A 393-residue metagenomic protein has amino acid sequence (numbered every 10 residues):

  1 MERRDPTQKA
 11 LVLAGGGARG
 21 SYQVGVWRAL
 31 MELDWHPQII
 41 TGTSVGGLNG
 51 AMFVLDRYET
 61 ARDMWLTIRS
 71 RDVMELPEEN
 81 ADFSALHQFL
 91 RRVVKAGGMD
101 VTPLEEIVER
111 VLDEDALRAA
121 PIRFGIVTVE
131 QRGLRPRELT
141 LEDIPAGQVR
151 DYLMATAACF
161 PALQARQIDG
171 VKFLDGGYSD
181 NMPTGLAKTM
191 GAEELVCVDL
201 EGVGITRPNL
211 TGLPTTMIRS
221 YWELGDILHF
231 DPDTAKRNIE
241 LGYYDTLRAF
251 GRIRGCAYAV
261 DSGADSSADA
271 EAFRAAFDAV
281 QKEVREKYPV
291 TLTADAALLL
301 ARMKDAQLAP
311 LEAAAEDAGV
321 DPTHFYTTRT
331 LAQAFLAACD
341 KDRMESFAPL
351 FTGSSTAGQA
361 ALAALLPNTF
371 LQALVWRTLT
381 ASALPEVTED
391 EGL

Functional and structural regions predicted by a protein language model:
M1-T43, A51-L393: Patatin-like phospholipase
